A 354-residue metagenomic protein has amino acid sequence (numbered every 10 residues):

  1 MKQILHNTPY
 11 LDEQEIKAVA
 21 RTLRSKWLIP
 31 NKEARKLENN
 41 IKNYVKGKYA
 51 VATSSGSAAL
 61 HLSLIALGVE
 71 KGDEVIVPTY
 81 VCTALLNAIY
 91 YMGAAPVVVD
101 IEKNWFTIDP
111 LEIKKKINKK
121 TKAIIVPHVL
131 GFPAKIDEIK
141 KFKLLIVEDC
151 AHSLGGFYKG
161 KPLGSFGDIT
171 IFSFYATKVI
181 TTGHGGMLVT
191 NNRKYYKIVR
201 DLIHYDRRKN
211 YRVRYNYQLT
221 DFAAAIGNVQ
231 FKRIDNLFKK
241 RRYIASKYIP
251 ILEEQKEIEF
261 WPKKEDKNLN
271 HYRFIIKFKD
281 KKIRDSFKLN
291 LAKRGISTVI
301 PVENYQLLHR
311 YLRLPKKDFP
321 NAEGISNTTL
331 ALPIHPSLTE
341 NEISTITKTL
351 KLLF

Functional and structural regions predicted by a protein language model:
M1-L28, K32, P333: N-terminal "arm"/small-domain region of PLP-dependent enzymes with the aminotransferase-like
W27-E74, L85-M92, V98-D100, K161: Phosphate-binding glycine-rich loop
A34-N39, Y44-V51, L111, A123-P127 (+3 more regions): PLP-dependent aminotransferase class I/II
I41, A59, S63, V75 (+8 more regions): Hydrophobic packing within well-folded, soluble alpha/beta domains
Y80, I101-K103, V129, E303: Active-site loop/turn elements of alpha/beta-hydrolase fold enzymes, especially the short glycine-/histidine-rich
A95-W105, V299: Short beta-strand->loop structural element characteristic of the AMP-binding/adenylate-forming
N104-T182, V189, R193-K194, A331: Active-site phosphate-binding strand-loop segment of PLP-dependent enzymes
